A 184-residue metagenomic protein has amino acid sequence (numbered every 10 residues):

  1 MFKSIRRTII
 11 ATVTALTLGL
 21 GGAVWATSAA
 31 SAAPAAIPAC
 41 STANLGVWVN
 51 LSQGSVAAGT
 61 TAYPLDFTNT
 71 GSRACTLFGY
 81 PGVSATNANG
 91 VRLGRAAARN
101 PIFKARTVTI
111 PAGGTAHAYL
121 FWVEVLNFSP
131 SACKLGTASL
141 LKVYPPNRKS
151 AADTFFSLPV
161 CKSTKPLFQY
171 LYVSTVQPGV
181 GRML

Functional and structural regions predicted by a protein language model:
M1-A32: Secretory targeting and sorting signals
A32-A57: Low-complexity, acidic Ser/Thr/Pro/Gly-rich terminal tails and inter-domain linkers that flank the onset of structured
A57-P64, G136-A138: Short, solvent-exposed loop/turn segments enriched in Ser/Thr/Gly
L65-S72: Asparagine-centered strand-capping/turn motif at beta-strand->loop junctions
S72-P81: Short, hydrophobic/aromatic beta-strand segments
V83-A97: Short aromatic-acidic-glycine turn motif
A98-L126: Intrinsically disordered, low-complexity Pro/Gly/Ser/Thr-rich segments with frequent PxxP/GP/PP motifs and embedded
V125-L167: Terminal connector regions
